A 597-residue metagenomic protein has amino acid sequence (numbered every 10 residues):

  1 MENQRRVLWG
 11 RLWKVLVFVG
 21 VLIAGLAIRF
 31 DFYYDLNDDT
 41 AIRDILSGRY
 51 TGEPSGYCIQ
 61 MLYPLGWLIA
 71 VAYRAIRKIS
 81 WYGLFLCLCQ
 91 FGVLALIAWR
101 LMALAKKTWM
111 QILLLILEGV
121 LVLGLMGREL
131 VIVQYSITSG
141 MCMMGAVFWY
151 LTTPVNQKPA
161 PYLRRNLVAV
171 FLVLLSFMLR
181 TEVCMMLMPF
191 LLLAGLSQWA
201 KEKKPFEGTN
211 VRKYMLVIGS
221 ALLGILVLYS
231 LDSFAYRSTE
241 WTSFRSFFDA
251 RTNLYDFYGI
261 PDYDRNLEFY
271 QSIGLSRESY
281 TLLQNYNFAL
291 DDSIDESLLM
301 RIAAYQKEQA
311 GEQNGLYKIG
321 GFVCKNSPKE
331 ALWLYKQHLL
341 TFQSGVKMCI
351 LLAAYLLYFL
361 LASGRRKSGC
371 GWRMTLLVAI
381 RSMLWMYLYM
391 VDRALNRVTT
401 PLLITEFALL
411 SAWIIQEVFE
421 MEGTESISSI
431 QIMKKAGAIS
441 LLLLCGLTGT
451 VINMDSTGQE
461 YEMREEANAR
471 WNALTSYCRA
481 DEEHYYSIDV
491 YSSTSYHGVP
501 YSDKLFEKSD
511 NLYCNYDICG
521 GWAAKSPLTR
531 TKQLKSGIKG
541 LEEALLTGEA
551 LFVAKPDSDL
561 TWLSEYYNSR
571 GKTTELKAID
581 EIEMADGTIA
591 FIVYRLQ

Functional and structural regions predicted by a protein language model:
M1-A24, W109, T209-A221: Start-transfer (signal-anchor) and selected internal transmembrane alpha helices of multi-pass inner/ER membrane
G20-I59, I69-R74: Extracytoplasmic loop-helix module adjacent to an early transmembrane segment
S55-C89: Short hydrophobic/aromatic helix or loop-helix immediately within or flanking a transmembrane segment in polytopic
L88-K107, L357-S363: Transmembrane-helix motifs of polytopic, lipid-linked glycan transferases
I112, L163-L167, R212-L223, V418-N453: Signature aromatic-anchored transmembrane alpha helix within multi-pass, membrane-resident enzymes that catalyze glycan
R164-T181, L192, S220-V227: Membrane-interface alpha helices of multi-pass inner-membrane proteins
R237-N326, E507-L528: Membrane-proximal stem/loop segments at transmembrane-domain junctions that anchor or position
R464-E465, W471-L560: Short periplasmic/luminal acceptor-recognition loop of GT-C membrane glycosyltransferases, typified by
